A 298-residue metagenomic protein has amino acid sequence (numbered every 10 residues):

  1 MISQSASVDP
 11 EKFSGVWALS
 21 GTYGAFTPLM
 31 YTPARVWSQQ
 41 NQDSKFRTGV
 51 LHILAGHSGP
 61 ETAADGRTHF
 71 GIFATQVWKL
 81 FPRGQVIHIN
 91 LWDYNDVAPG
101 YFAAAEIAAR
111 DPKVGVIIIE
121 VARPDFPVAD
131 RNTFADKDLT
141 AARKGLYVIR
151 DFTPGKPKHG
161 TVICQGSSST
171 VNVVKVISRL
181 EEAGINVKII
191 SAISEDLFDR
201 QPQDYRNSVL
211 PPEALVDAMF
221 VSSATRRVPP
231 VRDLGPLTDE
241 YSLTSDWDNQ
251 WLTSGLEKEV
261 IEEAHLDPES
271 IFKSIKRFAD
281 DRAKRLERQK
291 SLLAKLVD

Functional and structural regions predicted by a protein language model:
M1-S7: Conserved phosphate/anionic-ligand binding catalytic regions in large, soluble enzymes, centered on
V8-G15, D43-K45, A183: Phosphate-handling active-site elements
P10-F26, L51-L54: A short, small-residue-rich loop immediately preceding and capping a beta-strand
E11-F13, L29-M30, A214, W247-D248: Patatin-like phospholipase A catalytic core
T27-P28, W37: Intrinsic-disorder/low-complexity recognition with aromatic hotspots
M30-T32, D65-G66: Long mid-to-C-terminal assembly/interaction modules of large eukaryotic proteins
S38-H57: A glycine-rich helix N-cap at a beta->alpha junction
A55-T75, R83-H88, D96-G100, A105-D298: Thiamine diphosphate
